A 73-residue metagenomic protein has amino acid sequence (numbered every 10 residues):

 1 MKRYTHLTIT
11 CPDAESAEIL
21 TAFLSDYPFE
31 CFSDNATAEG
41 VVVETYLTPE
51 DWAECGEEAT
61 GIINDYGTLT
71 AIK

Functional and structural regions predicted by a protein language model:
K2-K73: N-terminal auxiliary segments of SAM/dcSAM-dependent transferases
